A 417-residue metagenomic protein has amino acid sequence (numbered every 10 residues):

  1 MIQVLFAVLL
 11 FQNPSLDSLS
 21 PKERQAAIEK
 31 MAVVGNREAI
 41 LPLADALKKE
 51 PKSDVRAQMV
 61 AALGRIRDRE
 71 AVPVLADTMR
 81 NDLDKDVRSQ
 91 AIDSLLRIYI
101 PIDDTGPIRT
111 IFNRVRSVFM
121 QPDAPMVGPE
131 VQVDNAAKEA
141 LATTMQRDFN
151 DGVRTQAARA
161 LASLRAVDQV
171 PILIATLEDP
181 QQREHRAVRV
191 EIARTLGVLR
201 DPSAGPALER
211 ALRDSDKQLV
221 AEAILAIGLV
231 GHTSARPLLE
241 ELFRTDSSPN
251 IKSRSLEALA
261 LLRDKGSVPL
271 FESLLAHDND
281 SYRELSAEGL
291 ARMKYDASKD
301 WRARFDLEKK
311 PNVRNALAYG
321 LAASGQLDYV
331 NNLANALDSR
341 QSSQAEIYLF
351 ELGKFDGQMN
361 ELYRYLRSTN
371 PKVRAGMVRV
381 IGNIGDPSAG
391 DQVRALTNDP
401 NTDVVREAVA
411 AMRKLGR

Functional and structural regions predicted by a protein language model:
M1-A7: Sec-dependent signal peptide recognition, specifically the positively charged N-region followed immediately by
V8-D17, N36-K48, D68-R80, P101-P125 (+10 more regions): Amphipathic alpha-helical scaffolding segments comprising HEAT/armadillo-like alpha-solenoid repeats
P21-K22, R37, K52-D54, R69 (+15 more regions): Alpha-helix N-cap/helix-start positions at coil->helix boundaries
K22-N36: Alpha-helical segment of the N-proximal tetratricopeptide repeat
Q25, E29, L41, A57 (+16 more regions): Alpha-solenoid HEAT/ARM repeat scaffold
M31, G35, L63, R67 (+20 more regions): Alpha-solenoid repeat junctions
S117-V127, N150-I172, P180-V198, S203-A204 (+4 more regions): Solenoidal tandem-repeat scaffolds enriched in leucines and small polar residues
